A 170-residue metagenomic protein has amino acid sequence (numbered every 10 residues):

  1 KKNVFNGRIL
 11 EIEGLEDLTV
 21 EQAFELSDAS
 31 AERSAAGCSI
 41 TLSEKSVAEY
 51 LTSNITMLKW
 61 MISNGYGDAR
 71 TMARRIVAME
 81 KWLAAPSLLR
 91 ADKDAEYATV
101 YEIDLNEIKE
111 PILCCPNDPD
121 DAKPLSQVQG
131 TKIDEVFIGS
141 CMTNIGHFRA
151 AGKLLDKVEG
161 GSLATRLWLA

Functional and structural regions predicted by a protein language model:
K1-A170: Fe-S-dependent hydro-lyases/dehydratases of central metabolism
